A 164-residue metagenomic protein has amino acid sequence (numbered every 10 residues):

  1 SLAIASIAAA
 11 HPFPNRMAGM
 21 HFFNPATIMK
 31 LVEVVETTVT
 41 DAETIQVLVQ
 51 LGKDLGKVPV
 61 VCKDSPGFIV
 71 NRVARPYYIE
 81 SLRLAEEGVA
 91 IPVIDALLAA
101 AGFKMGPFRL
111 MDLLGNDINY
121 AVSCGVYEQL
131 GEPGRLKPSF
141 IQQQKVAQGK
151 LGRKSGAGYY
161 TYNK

Functional and structural regions predicted by a protein language model:
S1-K164: N-terminal glycine-rich phosphate-binding loop for ADP-containing cofactors
